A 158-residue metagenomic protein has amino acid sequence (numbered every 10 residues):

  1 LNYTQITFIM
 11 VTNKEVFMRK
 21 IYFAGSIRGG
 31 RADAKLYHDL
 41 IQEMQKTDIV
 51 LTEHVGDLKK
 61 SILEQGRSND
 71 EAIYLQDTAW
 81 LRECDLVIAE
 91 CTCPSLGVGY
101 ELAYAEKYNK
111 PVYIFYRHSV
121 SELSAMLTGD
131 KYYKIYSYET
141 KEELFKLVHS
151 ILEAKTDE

Functional and structural regions predicted by a protein language model:
Y3, V11-E158: Conserved catalytic or regulatory cores that recognize and/or transform ribose-phosphate-containing ligands
